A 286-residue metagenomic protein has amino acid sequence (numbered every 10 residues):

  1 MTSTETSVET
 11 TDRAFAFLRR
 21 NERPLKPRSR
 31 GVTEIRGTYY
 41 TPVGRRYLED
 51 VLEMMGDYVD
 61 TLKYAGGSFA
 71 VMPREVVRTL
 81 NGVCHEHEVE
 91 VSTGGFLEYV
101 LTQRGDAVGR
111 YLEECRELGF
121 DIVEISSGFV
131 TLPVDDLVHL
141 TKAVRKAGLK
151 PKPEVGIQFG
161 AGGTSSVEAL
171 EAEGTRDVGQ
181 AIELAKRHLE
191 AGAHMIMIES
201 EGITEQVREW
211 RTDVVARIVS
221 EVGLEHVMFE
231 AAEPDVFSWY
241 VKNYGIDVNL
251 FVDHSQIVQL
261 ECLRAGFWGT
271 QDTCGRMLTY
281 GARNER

Functional and structural regions predicted by a protein language model:
T2-T79: Conserved N-terminal beta1-alpha1 strand-loop-helix module at the mouth
T6-K26, V219-R286: C-terminal alpha-helical cap/extension of soluble enzyme domains
N21-E22, G44-R46, A70-V83, V100-G109 (+5 more regions): Active-site-adjacent beta->alpha loops and helix N-cap segments on the catalytic face of soluble alpha/beta enzymes
R28-Y47, A65-A70, S92-A107, V130 (+2 more regions): Active-site mouth loops of central-metabolism enzymes
R30-T38, V59-Y64, V91-G95, V123-I125 (+4 more regions): Hydrophobic faces of well-ordered beta-strands that scaffold small-molecule active sites in alpha/beta enzyme cores
V51-M55, C84, E114-C115, A143-V144 (+3 more regions): Generic structural signal for hydrophobic
L189-R211: Active-site rim beta-loop-alpha module in soluble metabolic enzymes
